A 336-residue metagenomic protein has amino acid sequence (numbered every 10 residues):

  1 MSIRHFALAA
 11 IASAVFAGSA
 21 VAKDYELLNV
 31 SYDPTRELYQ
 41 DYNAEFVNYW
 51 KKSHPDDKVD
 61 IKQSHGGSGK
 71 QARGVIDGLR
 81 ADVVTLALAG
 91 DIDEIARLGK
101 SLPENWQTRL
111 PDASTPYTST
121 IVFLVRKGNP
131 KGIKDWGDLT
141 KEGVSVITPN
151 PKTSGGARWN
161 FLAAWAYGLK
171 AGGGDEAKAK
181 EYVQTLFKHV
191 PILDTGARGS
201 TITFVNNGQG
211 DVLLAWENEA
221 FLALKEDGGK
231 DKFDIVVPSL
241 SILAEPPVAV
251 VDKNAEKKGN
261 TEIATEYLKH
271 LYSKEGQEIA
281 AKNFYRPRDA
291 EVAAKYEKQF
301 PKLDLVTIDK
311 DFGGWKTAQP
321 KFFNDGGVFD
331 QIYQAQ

Functional and structural regions predicted by a protein language model:
A7-A17: Bacterial N-terminal signal peptides
G18-A22: Sec/Tat signal peptide C-region and signal peptidase I cleavage site
K23-S154, Y333-Q334: N-terminal segment of the mature folded domain
V30-Y32, V125-K127, S145-G172, H189-V190 (+1 more regions): Short beta-strand->loop
T120-N129, E245-E262, I279-N283: A bilobed periplasmic-binding-protein/Venus flytrap-type ligand-binding module shared by bacterial periplasmic
G128-K134, T153, A166-G174, N254-E262: Short helix-loop capping/hinge motifs at secondary-structure junctions, enriched in acidic/polar residues
A171-S239: Ligand-binding pocket segment of bilobal, Venus flytrap-like solute-binding proteins
A255-Q336: Extracellular/periplasmic juxtamembrane helices and adjacent flexible linkers that interface with membrane partners
